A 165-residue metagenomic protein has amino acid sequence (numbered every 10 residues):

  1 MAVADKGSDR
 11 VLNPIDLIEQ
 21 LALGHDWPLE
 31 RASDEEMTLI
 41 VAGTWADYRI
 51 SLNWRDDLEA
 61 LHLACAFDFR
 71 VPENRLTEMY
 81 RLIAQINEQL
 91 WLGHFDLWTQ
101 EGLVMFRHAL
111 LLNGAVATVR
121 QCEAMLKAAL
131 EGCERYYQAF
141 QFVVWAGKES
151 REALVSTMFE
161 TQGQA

Functional and structural regions predicted by a protein language model:
M1-Q20: Terminal, regulation- and interaction-focused segments at domain boundaries
V3-A4, G43-W45, L76: Amphipathic alpha-helical hairpins
D5-G7, A64-P72, A115: Short histidine-centered catalytic/ligand-binding loop motif
Q20, H25-L63, D68: Ser/Thr-rich, low-complexity intrinsically disordered terminal regions
A66-L103: Short, internal acidic amphipathic alpha-helical interface segments that mediate docking to partner proteins
E101-M105, L110-K127, W145: Well-ordered alpha/beta subsegment
A124-V144: A conserved amphipathic terminal alpha-helix motif
F142-A165: Short, highly charged C-terminal tails/helix-capping segments
